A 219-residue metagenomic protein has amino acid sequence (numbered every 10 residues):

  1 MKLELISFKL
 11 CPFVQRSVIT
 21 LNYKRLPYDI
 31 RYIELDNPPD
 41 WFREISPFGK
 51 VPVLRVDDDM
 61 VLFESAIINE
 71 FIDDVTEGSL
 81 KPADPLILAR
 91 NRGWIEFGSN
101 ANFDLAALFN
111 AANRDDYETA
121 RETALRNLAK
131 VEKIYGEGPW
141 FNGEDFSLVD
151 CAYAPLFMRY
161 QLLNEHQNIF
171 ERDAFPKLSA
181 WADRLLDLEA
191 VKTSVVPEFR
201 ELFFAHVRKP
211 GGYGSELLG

Functional and structural regions predicted by a protein language model:
M1-F141, P210-L218: GST-like domain detector, emphasizing the conserved glutathione-binding G-site in the N-terminal thioredoxin-like
L3, R25-P27, Y160-N168: Short helix-capping/linker segments at secondary-structure and domain boundaries
G93, F97, K130, R159 (+1 more regions): Alpha-helical scaffold segments in carbohydrate-active enzymes
K133-E144, E189-V195: Surface-exposed helix-capping loop/turn segments at secondary-structure junctions
G143-Q167, A174, S179: GST superfamily/GST-like fold recognition
N168-E201: A contiguous, mid-protein "functional segment" used to position or interact with cofactors/ions or partner subunits
P197-G219: Acidic/histidine-enriched, glycine/proline-rich intrinsically disordered or flexible terminal extensions
